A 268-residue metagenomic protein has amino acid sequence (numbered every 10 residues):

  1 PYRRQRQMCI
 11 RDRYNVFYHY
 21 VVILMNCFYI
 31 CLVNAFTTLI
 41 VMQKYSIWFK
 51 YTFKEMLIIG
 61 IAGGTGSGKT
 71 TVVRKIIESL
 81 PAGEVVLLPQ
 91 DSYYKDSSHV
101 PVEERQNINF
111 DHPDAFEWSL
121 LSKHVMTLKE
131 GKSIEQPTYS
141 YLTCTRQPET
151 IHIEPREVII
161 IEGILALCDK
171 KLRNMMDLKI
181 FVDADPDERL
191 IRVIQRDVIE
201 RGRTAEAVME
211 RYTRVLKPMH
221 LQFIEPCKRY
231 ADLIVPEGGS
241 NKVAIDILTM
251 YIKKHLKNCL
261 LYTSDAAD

Functional and structural regions predicted by a protein language model:
P1-D12, Y262-D268: Single conserved hydrophobic/aromatic residue that forms the stacking wall/gate of nucleotide- or nucleobase-binding
T65: The conserved Walker
K69: Conserved lysine of the Walker
V72: Hydrophobic positions on the alpha1 helix immediately C-terminal to the Walker A/P-loop
G83-S98: Short beta-strand-centered segment that lines the nucleotide-binding/catalytic pocket of NTP-utilizing
V100-Y139: Conserved nucleotide-sensing/catalytic segment adjacent to the nucleotide-binding pocket in NTP-handling enzymes
E149-I199: ATP-dependent NMP and nucleoside kinases share a basic, alpha-helical "lid"
E154-P155, Q195, K217-S264: NTP-dependent small-molecule kinase module
